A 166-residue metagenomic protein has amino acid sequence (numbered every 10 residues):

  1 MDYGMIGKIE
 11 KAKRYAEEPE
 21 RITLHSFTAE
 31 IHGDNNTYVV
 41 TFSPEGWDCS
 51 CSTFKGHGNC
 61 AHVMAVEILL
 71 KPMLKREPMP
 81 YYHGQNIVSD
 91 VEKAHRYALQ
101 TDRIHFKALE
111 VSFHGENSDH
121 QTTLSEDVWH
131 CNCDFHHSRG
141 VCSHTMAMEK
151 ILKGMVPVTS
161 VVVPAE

Functional and structural regions predicted by a protein language model:
M1-E166: Long, low-complexity, compositionally biased intrinsically disordered regions
